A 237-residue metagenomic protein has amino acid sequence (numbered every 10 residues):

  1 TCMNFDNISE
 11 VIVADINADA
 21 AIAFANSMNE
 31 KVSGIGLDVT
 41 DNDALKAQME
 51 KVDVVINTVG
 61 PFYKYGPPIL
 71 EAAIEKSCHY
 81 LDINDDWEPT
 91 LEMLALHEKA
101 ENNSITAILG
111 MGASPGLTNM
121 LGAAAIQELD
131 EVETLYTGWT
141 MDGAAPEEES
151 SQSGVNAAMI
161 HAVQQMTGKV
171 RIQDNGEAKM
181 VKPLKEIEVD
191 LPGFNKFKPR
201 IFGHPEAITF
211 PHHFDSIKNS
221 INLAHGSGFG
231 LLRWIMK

Functional and structural regions predicted by a protein language model:
C2: Aromatic pocket-lining residues of Rossmann-like dinucleotide-binding sites
I8, E75-C78, N102-I105: A short helix->loop->beta-strand "cap" motif at the edges of active sites that frequently abuts
E10, S27-D41: Rossmann-fold cofactor-recognition segment
I16-A20: Helix N-cap at the beta1-alpha1 junction of Rossmann-like dinucleotide-binding domains, i.e., the first residues
G36-Y65: Conserved Rossmann-fold cofactor-binding substructure of NAD(P)-dependent oxidoreductases
P61, L70-T90: ADP-ribose/adenylate-binding Rossmann-like module
G66, I83-A107: Rossmann-fold NAD(P)-binding glycine/threonine-rich loop
Q127-K237: C-terminal catalytic/substrate-binding lobe primarily of soluble NAD(P)-dependent oxidoreductases
